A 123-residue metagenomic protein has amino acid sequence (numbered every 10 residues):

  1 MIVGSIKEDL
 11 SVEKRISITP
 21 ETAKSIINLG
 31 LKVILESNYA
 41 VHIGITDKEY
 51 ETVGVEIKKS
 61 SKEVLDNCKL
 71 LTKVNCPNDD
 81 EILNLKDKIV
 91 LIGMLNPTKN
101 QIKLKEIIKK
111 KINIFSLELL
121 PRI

Functional and structural regions predicted by a protein language model:
M1-I123: Structural/interface elements that position substrates and couple domains in central-metabolism enzymes
